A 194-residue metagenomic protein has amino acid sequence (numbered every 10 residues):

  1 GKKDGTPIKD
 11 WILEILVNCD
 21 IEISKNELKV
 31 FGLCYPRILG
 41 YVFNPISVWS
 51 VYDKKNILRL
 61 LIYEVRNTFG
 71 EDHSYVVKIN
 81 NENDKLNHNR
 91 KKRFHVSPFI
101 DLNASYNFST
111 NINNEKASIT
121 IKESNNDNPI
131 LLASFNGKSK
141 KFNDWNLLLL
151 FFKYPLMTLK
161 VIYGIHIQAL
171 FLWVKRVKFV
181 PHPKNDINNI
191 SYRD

Functional and structural regions predicted by a protein language model:
G1-D194: Mature, function-bearing regions of proteins
